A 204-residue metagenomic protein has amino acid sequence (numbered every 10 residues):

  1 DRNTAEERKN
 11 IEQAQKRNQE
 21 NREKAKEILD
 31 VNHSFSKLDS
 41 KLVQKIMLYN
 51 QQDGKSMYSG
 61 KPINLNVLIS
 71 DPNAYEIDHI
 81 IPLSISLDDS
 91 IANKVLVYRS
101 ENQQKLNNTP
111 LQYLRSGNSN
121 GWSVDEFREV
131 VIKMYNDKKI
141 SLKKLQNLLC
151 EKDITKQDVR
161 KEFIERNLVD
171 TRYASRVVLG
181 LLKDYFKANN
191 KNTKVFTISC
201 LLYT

Functional and structural regions predicted by a protein language model:
R2-N64, L87-D89, L142-I154: Short, charged surface segments at domain edges that flank catalytic/cofactor-binding sites
N18, R22, N32, K55 (+4 more regions): Short secondary-structure junctions and interdomain/linker hinges
K41, L48-Q52, S56, S70-E76 (+4 more regions): Active-site-proximal structural scaffolding
K55-P62, I80-L83, V97-Q104, V130 (+2 more regions): Generic, well-ordered alpha-helical scaffold segments in large soluble proteins
K61-L96, K105-Y113: Histidine-centered nuclease catalytic patch
S84-A92, Q104-Q146: Polybasic, low-complexity binding patches
N147, E151-S199: C-terminal catalytic or substrate-handling cores of phosphate/nucleotide- and metal-cofactor-dependent proteins acting
Y203-T204: Conserved small/polar residues in nucleotide/adenosyl-binding loops
